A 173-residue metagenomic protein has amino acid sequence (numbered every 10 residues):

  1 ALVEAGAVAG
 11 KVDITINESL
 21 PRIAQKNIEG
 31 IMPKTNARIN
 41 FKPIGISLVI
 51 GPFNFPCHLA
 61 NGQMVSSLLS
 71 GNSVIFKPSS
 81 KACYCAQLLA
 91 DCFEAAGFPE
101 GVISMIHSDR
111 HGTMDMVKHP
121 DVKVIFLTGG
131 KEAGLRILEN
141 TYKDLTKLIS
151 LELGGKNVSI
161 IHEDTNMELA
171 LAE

Functional and structural regions predicted by a protein language model:
A1-A24: Long amphipathic alpha-helix in the N-terminal Rossmann-like dinucleotide-binding domain of NAD(P)-dependent
V12, A86-L89, M116, I137: Hydrophobic packing residues within well-ordered alpha-helices of enzyme cores
I28-P99, E168: Conserved small-residue-rich beta-alpha loop and adjacent elements that most often cradle the phosphate/pyrophosphate
N36-A37, S104-K123: A structured beta-alpha segment of the ubiquitous adenosine-cofactor-binding alpha/beta core
V65, V124-T128: Periplasmic-binding protein-like
G71, I103, I125, G155: Residue-level signal for inorganic ion chemistry
N72, K77-S79, H107, T128 (+1 more regions): Short beta->alpha connector loops at strand-helix junctions that form conserved, small/polar/Pro-enriched
G97, V124, E132-E173: ALDH superfamily catalytic-core signature
